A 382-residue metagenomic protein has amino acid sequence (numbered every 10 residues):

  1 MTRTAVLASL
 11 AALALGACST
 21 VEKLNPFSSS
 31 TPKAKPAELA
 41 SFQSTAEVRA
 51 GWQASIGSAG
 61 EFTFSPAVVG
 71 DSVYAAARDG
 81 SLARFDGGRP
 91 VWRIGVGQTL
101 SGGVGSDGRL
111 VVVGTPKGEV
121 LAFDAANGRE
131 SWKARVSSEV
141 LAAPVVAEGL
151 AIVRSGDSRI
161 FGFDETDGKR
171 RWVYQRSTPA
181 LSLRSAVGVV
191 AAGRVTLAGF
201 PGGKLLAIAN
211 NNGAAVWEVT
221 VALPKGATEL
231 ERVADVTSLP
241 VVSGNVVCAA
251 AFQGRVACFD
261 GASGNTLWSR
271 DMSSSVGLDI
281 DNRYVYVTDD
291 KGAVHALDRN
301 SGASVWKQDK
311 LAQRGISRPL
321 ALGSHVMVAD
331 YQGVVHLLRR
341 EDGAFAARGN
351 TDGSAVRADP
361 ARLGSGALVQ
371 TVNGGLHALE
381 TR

Functional and structural regions predicted by a protein language model:
V21-A34, S44-A67, V91-D107, E130-A147 (+5 more regions): Extracytoplasmic beta-rich repeat domains
S72-A75, V111-V113, A151-V153, T196-L197 (+4 more regions): Conserved beta-propeller blade signature
A77, T115-P116, S155-G156, F200-P201 (+4 more regions): Structural signature of WD-repeat beta-propellers
D86-R89, D124-N127, D164-G168, N210-N212 (+4 more regions): Short loop/turn segments that connect beta-strands within beta-propeller blades
Y284-A296, A303-L337: Loop/turn-rich, solvent-exposed surfaces of beta-rich toroidal or solenoidal domains
